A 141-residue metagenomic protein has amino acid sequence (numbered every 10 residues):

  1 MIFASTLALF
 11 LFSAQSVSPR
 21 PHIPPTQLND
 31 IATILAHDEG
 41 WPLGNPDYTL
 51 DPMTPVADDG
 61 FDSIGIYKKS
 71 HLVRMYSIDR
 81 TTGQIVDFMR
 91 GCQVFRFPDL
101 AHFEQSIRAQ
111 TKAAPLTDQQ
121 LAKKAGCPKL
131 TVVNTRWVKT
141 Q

Functional and structural regions predicted by a protein language model:
I2-L11: Bacterial N-terminal signal peptides
V17-D51, Q110-L121: Short, non-transmembrane alpha-helical segments in secretory-pathway proteins
P25, G91-Q141: C-terminal partner/receptor-binding element of secreted or periplasmic proteins
L43-G91: Exposed beta-strand-loop-beta-strand "reactive/processing" segments of non-cytosolic proteins
